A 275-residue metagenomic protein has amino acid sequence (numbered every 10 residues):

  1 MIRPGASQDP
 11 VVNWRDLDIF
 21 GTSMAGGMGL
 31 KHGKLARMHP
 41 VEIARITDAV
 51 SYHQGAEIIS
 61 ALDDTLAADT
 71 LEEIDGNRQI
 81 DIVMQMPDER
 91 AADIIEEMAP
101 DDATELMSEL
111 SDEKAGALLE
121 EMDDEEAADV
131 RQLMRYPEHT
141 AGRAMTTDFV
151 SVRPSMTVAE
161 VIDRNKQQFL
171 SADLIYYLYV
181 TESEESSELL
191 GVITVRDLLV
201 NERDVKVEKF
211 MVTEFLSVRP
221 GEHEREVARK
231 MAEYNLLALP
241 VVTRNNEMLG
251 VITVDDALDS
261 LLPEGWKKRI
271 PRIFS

Functional and structural regions predicted by a protein language model:
M1-S275: Hydrophobic packing positions in regular secondary-structure scaffolds
